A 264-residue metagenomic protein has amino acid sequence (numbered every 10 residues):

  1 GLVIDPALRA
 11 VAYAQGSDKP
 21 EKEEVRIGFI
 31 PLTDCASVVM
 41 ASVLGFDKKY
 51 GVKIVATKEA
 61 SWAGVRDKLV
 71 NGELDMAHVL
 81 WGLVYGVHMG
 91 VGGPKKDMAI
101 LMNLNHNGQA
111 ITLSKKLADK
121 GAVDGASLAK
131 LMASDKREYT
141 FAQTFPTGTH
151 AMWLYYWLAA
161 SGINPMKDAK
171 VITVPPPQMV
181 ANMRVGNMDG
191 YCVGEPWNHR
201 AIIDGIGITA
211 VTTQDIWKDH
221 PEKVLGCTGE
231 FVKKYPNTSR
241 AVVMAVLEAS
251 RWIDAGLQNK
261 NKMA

Functional and structural regions predicted by a protein language model:
G1-A12: N-terminal export signals
D5, A160, E248-R251: A generic structural signal for well-ordered alpha-helical segments enriched in polar/charged residues
A10-T173, N182-H199, I206-H220: Short, glycine-/small- and polar/acidic-enriched structural segments that line small-molecule recognition paths
Q178, N182, M188-A264: Pocket-lining segment of extracytoplasmic ligand-binding domains
